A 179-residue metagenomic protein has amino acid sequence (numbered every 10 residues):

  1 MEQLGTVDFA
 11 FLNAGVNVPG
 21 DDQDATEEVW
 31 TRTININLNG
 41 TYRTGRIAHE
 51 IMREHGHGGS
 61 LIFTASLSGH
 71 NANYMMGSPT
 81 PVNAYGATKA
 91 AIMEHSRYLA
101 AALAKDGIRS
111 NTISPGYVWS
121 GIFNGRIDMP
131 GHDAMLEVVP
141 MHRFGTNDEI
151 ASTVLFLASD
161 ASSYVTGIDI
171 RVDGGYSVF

Functional and structural regions predicted by a protein language model:
M1-G5: Conserved amphipathic alpha-helix within the SDR
D21-I34, P81, F123, H132-M135: Substrate-binding pocket helix/loop in short-chain dehydrogenase/reductase
G45, T88, S96: Active-site helix of classical SDR
S66: Residue(s) in the substrate-gating loop at a strand-loop-helix junction that position the organic substrate next
A104, R109, V165-G167: Short, small/polar-rich loop/turn modules that mediate ligand/substrate recognition or access, typified
E137, V154-L155, T166-F179: Short C-terminal tail/terminal secondary-structure segment of NAD(P)H-dependent dehydrogenase/reductase domains
V139-I150: A conserved structural motif in NAD(P)-dependent oxidoreductases
